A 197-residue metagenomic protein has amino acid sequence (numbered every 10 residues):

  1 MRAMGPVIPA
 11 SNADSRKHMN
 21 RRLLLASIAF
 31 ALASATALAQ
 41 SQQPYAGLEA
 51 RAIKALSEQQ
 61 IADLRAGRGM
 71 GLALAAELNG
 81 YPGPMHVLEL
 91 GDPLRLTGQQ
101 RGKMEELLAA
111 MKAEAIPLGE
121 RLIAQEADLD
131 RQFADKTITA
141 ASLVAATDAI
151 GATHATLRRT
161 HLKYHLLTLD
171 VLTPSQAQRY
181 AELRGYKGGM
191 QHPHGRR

Functional and structural regions predicted by a protein language model:
M1-M4: Methionine residue identity
P6, L23, P82-P84: Proline-rich low-complexity regions
V7-H18: Short, Lys/Arg-enriched N-terminal segments with co-localized hydrophobic residues within the first ~10-30 amino acids
I8, S27-I28, L107, E182: A periodicity- and composition-biased signal for non-globular, repetitive helical segments
K17-L25: Bacterial N-terminal signal peptides that target proteins for export
A26-S34: Bacterial N-terminal signal peptides
A35-A39: Sec/Tat signal peptide C-region and signal peptidase I cleavage site
Q40-R197: Charge-rich (acidic/polar
